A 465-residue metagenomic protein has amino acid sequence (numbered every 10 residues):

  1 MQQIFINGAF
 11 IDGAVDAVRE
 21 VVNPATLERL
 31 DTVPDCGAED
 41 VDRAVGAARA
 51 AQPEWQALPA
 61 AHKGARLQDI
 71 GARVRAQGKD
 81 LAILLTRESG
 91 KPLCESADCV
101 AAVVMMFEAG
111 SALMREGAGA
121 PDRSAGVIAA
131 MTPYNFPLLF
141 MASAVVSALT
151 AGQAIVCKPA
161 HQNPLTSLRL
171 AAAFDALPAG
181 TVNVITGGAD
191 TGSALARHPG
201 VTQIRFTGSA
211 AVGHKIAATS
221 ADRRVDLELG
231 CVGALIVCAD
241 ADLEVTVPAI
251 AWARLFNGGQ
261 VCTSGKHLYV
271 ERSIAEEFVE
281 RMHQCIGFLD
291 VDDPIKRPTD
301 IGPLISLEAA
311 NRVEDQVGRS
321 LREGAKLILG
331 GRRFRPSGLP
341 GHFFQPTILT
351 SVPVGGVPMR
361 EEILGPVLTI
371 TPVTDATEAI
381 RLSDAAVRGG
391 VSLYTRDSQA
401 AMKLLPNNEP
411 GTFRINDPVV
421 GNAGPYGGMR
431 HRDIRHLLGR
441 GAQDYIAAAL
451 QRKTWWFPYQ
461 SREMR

Functional and structural regions predicted by a protein language model:
M1-A118, I305: N-terminal Rossmann-like NAD(P)+-binding subdomain of aldehyde/semialdehyde dehydrogenases
T26-T32, V201, I236, V317 (+3 more regions): Conserved C-terminal structural/oligomerization subdomain of aldehyde/semialdehyde dehydrogenase
L27, K63, L85, F107 (+9 more regions): Residue-level signal for inorganic ion chemistry
R29-C36, A51-A57, A130, L235-C238 (+5 more regions): Short, well-ordered beta-strand elements within core beta-sheets of diverse protein domains
Q52, Q56, G71-G78, A82 (+18 more regions): Structural signal for hydrophobic packing residues in well-ordered secondary-structure cores of soluble enzyme domains
R115-V245, V373: Rossmann-like NAD(P) dinucleotide-binding subdomain of oxidoreductase/dehydrogenase enzymes
A154-V156, L327, T412: A short hydrophobic/small-residue beta-strand
A211-P353, I415, S461-R465: ALDH superfamily catalytic-core signature
